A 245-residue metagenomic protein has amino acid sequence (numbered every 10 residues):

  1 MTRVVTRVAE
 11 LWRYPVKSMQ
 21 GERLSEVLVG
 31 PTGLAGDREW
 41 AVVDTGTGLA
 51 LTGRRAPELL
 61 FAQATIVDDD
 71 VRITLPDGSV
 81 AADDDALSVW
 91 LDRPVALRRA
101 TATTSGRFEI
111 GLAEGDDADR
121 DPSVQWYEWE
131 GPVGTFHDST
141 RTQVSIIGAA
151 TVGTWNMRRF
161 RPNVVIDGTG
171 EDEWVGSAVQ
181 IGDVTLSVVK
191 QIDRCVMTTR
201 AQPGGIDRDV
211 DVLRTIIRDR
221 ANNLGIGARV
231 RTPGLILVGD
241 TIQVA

Functional and structural regions predicted by a protein language model:
M1-A245: Metal-cofactor-dependent catalytic cores
